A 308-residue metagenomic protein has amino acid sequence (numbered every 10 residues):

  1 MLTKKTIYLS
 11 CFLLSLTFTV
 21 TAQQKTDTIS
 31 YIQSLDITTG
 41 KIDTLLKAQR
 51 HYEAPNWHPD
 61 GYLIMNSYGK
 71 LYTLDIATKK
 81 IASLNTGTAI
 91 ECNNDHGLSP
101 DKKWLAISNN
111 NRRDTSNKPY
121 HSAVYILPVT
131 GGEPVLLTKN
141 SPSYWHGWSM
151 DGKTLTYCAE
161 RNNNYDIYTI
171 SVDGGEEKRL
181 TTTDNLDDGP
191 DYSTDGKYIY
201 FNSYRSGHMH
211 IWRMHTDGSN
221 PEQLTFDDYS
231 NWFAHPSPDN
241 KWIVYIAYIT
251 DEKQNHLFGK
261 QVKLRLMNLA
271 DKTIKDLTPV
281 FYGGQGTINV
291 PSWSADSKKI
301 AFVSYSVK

Functional and structural regions predicted by a protein language model:
M1-K25: Bacterial Sec-dependent N-terminal signal peptides
Q23-T26, L46, P59-G69, A106-S116 (+5 more regions): Beta-strand C-termini and the immediately following turn/loop, strongest in propeller blades
T26, D36, W57-H58, M65 (+12 more regions): Residue-level signal for WD-repeat beta-propeller blades
I29, H121-A123, N164-D166, H208-H210 (+1 more regions): A detector of repeated loop/turn-to-beta-strand junctions in beta-rich toroidal repeat architectures
S34-H51, I76-C92, L127-P142, S171-D188 (+2 more regions): Multi-bladed beta-propeller domains
Q49-I64, I90-L105, N140-C158, D184-N202 (+2 more regions): Conserved beta-propeller blade repeats
A89-D95, S99, S108-S149: Asp-box/WD-like beta-propeller blade repeats and closely related beta-sheet repeat scaffolds
E222, F233-V290: Ankyrin-repeat and related helical/solenoid repeat scaffolds used for protein-protein interactions
